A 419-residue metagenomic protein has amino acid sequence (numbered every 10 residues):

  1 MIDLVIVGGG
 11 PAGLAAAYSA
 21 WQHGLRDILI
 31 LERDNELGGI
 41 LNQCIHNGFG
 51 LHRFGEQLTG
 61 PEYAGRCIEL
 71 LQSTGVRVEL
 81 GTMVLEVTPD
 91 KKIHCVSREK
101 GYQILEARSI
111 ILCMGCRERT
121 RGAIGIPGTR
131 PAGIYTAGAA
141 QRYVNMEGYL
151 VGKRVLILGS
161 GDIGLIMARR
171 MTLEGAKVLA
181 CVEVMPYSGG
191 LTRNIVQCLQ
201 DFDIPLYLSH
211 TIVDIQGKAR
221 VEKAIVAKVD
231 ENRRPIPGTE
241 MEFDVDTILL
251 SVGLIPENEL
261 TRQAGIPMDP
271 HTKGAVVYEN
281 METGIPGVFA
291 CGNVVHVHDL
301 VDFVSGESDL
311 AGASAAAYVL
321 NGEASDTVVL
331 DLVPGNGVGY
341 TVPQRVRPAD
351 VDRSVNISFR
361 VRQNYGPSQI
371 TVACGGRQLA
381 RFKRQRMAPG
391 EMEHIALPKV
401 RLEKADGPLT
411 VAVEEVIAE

Functional and structural regions predicted by a protein language model:
M1-D3, L80, A316-E419: Rossmann-like nucleotide/phosphate-binding core characteristic of flavoprotein oxidoreductases
M1-V7, G65-R154, D230-G238, L249 (+1 more regions): FAD-binding core/adjacent interface of flavoenzyme oxidoreductases
I2-R66, L70, R142, V151-Q197 (+1 more regions): Beta1-alpha1 glycine-rich phosphate/pyrophosphate-binding loop at the start of Rossmann-like nucleotide-binding domains
A17-S19, N42-Q43, A123-I126, A168-R170 (+2 more regions): Short amphipathic alpha-helical segments
I68-P89, I93-C95, T172-E259, R353-Q385: A Rossmann-like FAD-binding core segment of flavoenzymes
Y102-Q103, S109-L206, T211-R220, G287 (+2 more regions): Predominantly flavin-linked oxidoreductase catalytic cores and closely associated redox partners
L112, I134-V144, T247-H298: FAD-site-proximal beta/loop scaffold in flavoenzymes
C291-G335: A conserved FAD-binding loop/helix module that cradles the flavin
